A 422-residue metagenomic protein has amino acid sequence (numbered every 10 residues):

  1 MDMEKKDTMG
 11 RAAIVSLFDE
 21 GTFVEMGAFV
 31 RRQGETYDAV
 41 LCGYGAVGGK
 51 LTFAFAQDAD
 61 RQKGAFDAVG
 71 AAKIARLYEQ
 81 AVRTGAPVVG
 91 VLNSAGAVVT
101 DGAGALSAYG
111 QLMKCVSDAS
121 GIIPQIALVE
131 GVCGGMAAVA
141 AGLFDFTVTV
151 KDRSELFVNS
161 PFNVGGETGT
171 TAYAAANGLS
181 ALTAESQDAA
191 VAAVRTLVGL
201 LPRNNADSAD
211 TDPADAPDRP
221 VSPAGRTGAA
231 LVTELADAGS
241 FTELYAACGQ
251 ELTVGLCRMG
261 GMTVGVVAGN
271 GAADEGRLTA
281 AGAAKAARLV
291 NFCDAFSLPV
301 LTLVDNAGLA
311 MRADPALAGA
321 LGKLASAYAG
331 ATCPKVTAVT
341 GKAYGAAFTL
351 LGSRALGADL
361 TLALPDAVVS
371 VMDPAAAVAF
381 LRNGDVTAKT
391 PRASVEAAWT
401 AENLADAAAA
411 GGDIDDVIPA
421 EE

Functional and structural regions predicted by a protein language model:
M1-E422: Ligand-binding clefts of soluble mixed alpha/beta catalytic domains
